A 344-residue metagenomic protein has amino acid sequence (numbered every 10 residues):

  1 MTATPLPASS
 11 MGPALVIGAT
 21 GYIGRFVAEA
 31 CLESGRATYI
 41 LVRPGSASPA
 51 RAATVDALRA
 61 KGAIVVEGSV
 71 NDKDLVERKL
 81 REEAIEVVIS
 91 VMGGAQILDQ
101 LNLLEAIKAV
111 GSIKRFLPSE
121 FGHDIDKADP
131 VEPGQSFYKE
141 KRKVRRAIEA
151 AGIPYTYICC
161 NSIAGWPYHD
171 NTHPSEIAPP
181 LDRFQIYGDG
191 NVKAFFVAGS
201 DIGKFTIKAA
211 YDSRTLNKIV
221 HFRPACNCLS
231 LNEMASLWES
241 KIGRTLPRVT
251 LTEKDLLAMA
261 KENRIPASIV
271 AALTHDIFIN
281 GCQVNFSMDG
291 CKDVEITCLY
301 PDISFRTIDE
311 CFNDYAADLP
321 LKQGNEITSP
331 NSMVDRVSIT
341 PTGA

Functional and structural regions predicted by a protein language model:
T2-V55, K61, N71-R81, G94-L98 (+7 more regions): Oxidoreductase cofactor-interface core, primarily capturing Rossmann-like NAD(P)-dependent enzymes
G68: Cofactor-binding loops of NAD(P)H-dependent oxidoreductases, dominated by short-chain dehydrogenase/reductases
L80, A84-V91, L117: N-terminal Rossmann-like NAD(P) cofactor-binding module of classical short-chain dehydrogenase/reductase
L104-K108: Amphipathic alpha-helical dimer-interface segment in Rossmann-like NAD(P)H-dependent oxidoreductases
S119-F121: Histidine-centered beta-alpha loop that forms part of the nucleotide-sugar donor binding/catalytic region in diverse
V294-R306: Short, flexible active-site recognition loops that position polar ligands and cofactors
